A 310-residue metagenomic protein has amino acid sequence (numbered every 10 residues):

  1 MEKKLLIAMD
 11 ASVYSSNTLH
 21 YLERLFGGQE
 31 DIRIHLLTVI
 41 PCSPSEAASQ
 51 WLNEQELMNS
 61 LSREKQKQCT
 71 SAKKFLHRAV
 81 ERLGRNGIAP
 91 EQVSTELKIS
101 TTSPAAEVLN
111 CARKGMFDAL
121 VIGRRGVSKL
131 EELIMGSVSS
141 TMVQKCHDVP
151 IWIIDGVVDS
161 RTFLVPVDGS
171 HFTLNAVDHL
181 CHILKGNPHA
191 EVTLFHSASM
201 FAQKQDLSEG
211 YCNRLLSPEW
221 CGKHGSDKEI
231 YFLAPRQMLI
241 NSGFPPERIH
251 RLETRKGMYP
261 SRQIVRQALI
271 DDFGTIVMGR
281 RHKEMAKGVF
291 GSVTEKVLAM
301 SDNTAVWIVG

Functional and structural regions predicted by a protein language model:
M1, Q66, K74-A119, Q237-I276 (+1 more regions): Structural beta-alpha unit
M1-S62, R161-C221, R236-H250: Small/aliphatic-rich secondary-structure junction motif
K4, S15, L19, G27-Q29 (+2 more regions): Gly/Ser-rich helix-loop-strand patches that form or flank binding pockets for ribonucleotide-derived cofactors
A8, K98, G123, P166 (+2 more regions): Active-site-adjacent beta-strand anchor residues
S15, T101, T173, G257-M258 (+1 more regions): A conditional alpha-helix N-cap/helix-loop micro-motif detector
H35-L37, S94-K98, W152, T193-F195 (+2 more regions): General small-molecule cofactor/ligand-binding pocket signal
K67-Q68, E219-S226: Structural signature of PLP-dependent enzymes
